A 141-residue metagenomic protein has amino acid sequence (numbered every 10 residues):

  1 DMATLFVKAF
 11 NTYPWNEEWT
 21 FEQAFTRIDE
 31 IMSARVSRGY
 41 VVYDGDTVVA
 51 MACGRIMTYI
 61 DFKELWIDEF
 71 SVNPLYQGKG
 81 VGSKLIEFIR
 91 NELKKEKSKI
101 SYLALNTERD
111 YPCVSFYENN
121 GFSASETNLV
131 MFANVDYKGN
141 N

Functional and structural regions predicted by a protein language model:
D1-Y13, N140-N141: A short, well-structured alpha-helix characteristic of acyl/acetyltransferase catalytic modules
V7-D29, S37: Conserved GNAT-fold acetyl-CoA-binding loop/helix
V41, T47-I56, W66, S71: Conserved beta-strand in the GNAT
M57-I67, Q77, E96-S101, S125-E126: A conserved beta-turn-beta hairpin within the catalytic core of GNAT-like acetyltransferases that forms part
V72, G78-N91, N119: Conserved acetyl-CoA-binding loop-helix of GNAT-fold acetyltransferases
Q77, L103-V114, F132-D136: Conserved beta-strand-loop-alpha-helix junction that forms the acyl-donor binding cleft
I86, K94-E108: Conserved GNAT acetyl-CoA-binding A-motif
R109, E118-T127: Conserved acetyl-CoA-binding loop of GNAT-fold acetyltransferases
